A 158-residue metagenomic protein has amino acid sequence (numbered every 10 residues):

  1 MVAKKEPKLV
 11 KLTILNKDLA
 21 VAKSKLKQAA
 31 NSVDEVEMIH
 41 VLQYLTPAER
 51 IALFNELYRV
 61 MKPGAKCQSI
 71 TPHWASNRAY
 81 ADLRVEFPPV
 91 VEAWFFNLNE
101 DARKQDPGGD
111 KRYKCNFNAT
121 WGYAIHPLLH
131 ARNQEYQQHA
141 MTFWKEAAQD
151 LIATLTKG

Functional and structural regions predicted by a protein language model:
M1-Q28, Q68-G158: Class I (Rossmann-like) S-adenosyl-L-methionine-dependent methyltransferase catalytic domain, capturing the SAM-binding
V33-D34: Local beta-strand N-terminus motif with an aromatic residue
E37: A conserved beta-strand element that flanks and buttresses the S-adenosyl-L-methionine
H40-Q43, Y58: Conserved interaction-surface patches within small, structured recognition/assembly domains
Q43-L45, E49: A short His-aromatic
T46, P63-C67: Hydrophobic, well-structured mid-protein blocks that either form specific transmembrane helices
E49-A52, W94: An acidic, carboxylate-rich microenvironment
I51-P63: A short glycine-rich, Lys/Arg-flanked "PGG" loop and its adjoining helix->strand segment in the class I
